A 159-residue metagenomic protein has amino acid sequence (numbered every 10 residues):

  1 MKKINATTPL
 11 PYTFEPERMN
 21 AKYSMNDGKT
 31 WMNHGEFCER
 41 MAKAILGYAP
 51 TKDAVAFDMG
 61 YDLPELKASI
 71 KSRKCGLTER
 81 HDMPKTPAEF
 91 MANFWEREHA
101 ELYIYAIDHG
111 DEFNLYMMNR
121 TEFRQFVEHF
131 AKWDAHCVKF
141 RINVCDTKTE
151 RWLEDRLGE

Functional and structural regions predicted by a protein language model:
M1-E159: Nucleic-acid endonuclease domains
